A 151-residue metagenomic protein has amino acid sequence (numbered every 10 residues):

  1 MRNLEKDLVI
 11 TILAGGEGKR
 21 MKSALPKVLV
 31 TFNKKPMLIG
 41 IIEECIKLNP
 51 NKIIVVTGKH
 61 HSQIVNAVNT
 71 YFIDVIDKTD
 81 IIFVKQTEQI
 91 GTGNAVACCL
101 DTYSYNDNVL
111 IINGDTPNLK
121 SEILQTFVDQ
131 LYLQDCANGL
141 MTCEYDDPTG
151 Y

Functional and structural regions predicted by a protein language model:
M1-D7, P36-D129: Conserved N-terminal catalytic core of the sugar/cofactor nucleotidyltransferase
M1-S23: N-terminal nucleotide-binding beta1-loop-alpha1 segment
L13-A14, V56, I111-N113, G139-E144: Short beta-strand segments
G16, K27, D115: Conserved G/P- and acidic residue-centered "switch" motifs that form tight phosphate/ATP-binding loops in soluble
A24-I41: Short catalytic helix/loop segments, enriched in acidic residues and glycine and frequently bearing histidine
L29, F83, N138-L140: Conserved beta-strand scaffold positions in the cores of enzyme catalytic domains, especially in NTP/NDP-utilizing
L119-Y151: Conserved core of the sugar-phosphate nucleotidyltransferase
